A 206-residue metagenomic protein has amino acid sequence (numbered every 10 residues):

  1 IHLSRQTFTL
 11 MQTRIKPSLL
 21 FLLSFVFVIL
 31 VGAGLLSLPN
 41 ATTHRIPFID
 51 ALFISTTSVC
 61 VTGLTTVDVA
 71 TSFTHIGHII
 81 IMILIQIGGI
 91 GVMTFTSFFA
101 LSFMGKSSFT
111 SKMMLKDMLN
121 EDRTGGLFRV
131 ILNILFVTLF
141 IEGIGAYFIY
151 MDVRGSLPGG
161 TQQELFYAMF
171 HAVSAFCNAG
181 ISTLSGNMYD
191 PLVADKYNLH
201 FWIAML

Functional and structural regions predicted by a protein language model:
I1-L206: Membrane-proximal intracellular helices of multi-pass ion channels
